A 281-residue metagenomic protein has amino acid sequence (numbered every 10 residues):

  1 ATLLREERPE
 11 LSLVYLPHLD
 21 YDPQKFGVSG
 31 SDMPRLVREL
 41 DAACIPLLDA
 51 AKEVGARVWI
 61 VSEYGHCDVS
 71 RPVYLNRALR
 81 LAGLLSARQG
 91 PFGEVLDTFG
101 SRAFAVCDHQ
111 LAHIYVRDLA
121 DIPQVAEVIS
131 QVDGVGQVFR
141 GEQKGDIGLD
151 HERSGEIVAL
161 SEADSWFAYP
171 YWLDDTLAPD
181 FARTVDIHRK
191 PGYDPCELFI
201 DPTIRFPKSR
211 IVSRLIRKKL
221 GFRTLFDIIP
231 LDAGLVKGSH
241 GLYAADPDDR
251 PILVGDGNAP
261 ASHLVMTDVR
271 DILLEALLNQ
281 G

Functional and structural regions predicted by a protein language model:
A1-I60, M266-A276: A long, amphipathic alpha-helix that forms part of the scaffold/cap immediately adjacent to metal-dependent active
R5-E6, D150-R153, D246-P247: Extracellular/periplasmic catalytic domains that process cell-envelope and extracellular macromolecules
P9-L13, L111, D249-I252: Short glycine-rich loop/turn motifs
H18-D20, P251, G255-A259: Short, histidine-centered active-site or binding-site loop motifs used for metal coordination, general acid-base
L47-L235: Secreted, luminal/periplasmic, and some membrane-associated catalytic domains that remodel anionic oxygen-ester
I114, A159, L253-V254, L273: A short aromatic-rich beta-strand->coil structural motif
L215, D246, P260-S262, D268-Q280: C-terminal active-site "lid" helix and adjoining low-complexity regulatory extension at the edge of ATP-using catalytic
V236-L253: Short glycine/proline-rich, acidic loop/turn segments that cap or connect secondary-structure elements
